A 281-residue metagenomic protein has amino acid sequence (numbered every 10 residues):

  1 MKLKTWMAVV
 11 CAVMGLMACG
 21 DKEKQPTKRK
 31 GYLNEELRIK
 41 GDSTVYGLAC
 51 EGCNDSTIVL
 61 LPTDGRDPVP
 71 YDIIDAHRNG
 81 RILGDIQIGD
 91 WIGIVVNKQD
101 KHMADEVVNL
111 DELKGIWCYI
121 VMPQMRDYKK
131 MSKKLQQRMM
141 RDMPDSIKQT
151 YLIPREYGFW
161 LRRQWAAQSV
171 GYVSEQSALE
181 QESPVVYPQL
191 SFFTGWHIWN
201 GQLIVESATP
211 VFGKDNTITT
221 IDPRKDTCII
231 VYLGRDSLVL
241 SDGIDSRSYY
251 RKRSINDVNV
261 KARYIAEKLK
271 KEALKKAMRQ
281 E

Functional and structural regions predicted by a protein language model:
M1-M7: Bacterial N-terminal signal peptides that target proteins for export
G15-A18: C-terminal motif of bacterial Sec signal peptides marking the signal peptidase cleavage site
G20-P26: Bacterial lipoprotein signal-peptidase II cleavage site
E36-R78, P123-D127, K148-S237, S241-S246: Contiguous, well-ordered beta-strand patches that form the walls/edges of small beta-barrel/beta-sandwich domains
R78-G93: Short nucleic-acid-contacting surface segments enriched for D/E, G, S/T with interspersed K/R
L83-I86, M103-C118: N-terminal helix-cap/turn-to-beta initiation motif at the start of protein domains
N109-K114, V186, G195, R235-E281: Edge beta-strand at a domain terminus
L110-T150, T194, Y264-Q280: Tryptophan-anchored aromatic micro-motifs
